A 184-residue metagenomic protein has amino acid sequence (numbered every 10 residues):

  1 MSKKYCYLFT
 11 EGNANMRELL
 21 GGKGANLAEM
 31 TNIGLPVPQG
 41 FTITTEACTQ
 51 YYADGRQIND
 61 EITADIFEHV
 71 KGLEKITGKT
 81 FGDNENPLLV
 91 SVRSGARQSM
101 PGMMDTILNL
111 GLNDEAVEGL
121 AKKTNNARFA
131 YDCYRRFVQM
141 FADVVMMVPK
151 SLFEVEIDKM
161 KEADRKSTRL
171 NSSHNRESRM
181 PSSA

Functional and structural regions predicted by a protein language model:
M1-R169, R176: N-terminal beta-alpha lobe that positions the nucleotide/phosphoryl donor in ATP/NTP-coupled carboxylate activation
L170-A184: Single conserved hydrophobic/aromatic residue that forms the stacking wall/gate of nucleotide- or nucleobase-binding
